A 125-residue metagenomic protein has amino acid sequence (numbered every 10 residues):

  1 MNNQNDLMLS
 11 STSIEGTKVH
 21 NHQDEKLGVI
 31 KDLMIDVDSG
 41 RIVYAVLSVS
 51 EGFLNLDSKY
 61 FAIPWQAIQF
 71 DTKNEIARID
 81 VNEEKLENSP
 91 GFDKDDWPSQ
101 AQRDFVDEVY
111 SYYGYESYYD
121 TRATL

Functional and structural regions predicted by a protein language model:
M1-L125: Peripheral interaction segments used for macromolecular assembly
